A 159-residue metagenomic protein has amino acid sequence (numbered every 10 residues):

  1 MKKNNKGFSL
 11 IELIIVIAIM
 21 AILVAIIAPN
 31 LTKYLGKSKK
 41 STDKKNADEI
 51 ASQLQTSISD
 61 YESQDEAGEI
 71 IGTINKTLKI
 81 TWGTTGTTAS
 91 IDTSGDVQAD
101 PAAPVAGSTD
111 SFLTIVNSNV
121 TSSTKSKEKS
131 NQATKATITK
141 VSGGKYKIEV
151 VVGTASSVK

Functional and structural regions predicted by a protein language model:
N4-L31: N-terminal single-pass transmembrane signal-anchor helix
N30-A51: Aliphatic-rich helix starts adjacent to a transmembrane/signal segment
S52-T77: Alpha-helix exit/C-cap motif
W82-G83, I91, G95: Acidic, serine/proline-rich low-complexity intrinsically disordered regions
T84-T85, S108-K159: Short, surface-exposed interaction loops/tails
